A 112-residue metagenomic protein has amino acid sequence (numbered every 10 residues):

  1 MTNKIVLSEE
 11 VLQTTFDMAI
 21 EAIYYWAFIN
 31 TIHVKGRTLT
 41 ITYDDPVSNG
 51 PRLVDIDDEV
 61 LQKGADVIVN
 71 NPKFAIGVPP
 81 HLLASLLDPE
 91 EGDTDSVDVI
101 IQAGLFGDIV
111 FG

Functional and structural regions predicted by a protein language model:
M1-L53: Long, contiguous N-terminal structural blocks used for assembly/anchoring
S8, D55-D57, D93: A diffuse structural propensity rather than consistent per-protein peaks
E9-D17, L61-V69, A84, D98-Q102: Generic detector of well-ordered alpha-helical segments enriched in charged/polar residues, highlighting helical
A19, I23, A27, K63 (+3 more regions): Short, flexible helical or helix-coil boundary motifs
Y25-I29, P79-P80, G92: Short interaction-hotspot residues at assembly and binding interfaces
D44-P46, E59, D108-I109: Generic structural motif
G50-K73, G77-S85: Acidic, low-complexity, intrinsically disordered interaction modules
P89-F111: Short, compact, well-ordered microdomains
